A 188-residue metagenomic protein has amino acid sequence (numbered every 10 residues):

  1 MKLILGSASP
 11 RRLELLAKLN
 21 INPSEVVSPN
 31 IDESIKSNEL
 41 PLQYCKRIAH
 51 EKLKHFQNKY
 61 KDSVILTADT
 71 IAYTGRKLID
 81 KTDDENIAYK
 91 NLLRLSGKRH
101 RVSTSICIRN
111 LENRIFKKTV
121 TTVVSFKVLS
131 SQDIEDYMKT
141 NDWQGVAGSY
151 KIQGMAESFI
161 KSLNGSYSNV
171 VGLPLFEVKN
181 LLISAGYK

Functional and structural regions predicted by a protein language model:
M1, N22-S24, S63: A structural micro-motif
K2-I21: N-terminal beta1-alpha1 ligand-phosphate binding loop
L3-I4, L40-K188: Anionic-ligand binding patches
A8, P29, L111: Cofactor-binding loop segments of dinucleotide-utilizing enzymes, especially the Rossmann-like FAD- and NAD(P)+-binding
R12, E33-I35, I115: Flexible, glycine-rich phosphate/dinucleotide-binding loops and adjacent beta-alpha linkers at cofactor/substrate
L15-K18, K36, N58-K59: Short loop/helix-cap segments at secondary-structure boundaries that form the rim of catalytic
N20-P23, G186: Glycine-centered loop/turn motif at secondary-structure junctions
P23-S34: A short beta-strand-loop structural module common to alpha/beta enzyme folds
